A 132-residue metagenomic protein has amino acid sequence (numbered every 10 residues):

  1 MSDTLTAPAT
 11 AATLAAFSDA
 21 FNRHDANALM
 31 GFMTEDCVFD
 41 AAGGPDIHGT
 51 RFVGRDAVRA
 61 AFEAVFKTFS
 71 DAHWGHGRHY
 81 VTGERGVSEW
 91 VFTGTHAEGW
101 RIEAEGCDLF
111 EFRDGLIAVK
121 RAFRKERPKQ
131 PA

Functional and structural regions predicted by a protein language model:
M1-E35, P131-A132: Short, low-complexity N-terminal intrinsically disordered segments enriched in polar/charged residues
L5, N27-R78, T82-G83: A solvent-exposed, acidic/Ser-Thr-rich amphipathic alpha-helical stretch
F17, A28-M33, C37, G54 (+4 more regions): Hydrophobic pocket/interface hotspot
H73-W74, I102-C107: Short, surface-exposed coil-to-beta transition loops
T82, A97, R113-D114: Flexible loop/coil segments at beta-strand boundaries within sensory signal-transduction domains
G83-F92: A short hydrophobic beta-strand element
G94-E103: Short, cysteine-centered beta-strand-loop-beta hairpins and adjacent loop/turn segments enriched in charged/polar
E105-P131: Short beta-strand edge/turn micro-motifs at domain boundaries
